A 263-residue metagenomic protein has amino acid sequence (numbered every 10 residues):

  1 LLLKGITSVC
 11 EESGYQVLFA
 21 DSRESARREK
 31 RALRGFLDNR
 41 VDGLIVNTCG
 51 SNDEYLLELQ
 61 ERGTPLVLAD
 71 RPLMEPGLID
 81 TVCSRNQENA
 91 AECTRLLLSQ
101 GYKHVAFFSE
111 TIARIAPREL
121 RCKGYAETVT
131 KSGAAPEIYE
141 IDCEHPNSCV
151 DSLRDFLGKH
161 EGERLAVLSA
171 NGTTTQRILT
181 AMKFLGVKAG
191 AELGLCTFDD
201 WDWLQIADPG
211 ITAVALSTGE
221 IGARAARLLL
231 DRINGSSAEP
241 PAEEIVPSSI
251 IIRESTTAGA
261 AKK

Functional and structural regions predicted by a protein language model:
L1-E12, N89-C93, A116-A135, R177 (+2 more regions): Short, solvent-exposed amphipathic alpha-helices that sit in or adjacent to ligand/effector-binding or catalytic
L1-G43, T111, C122-A126: Amphipathic helical "hinge" segments at domain boundaries
S13, L18, E24, V46-E92 (+2 more regions): Flexible loop/hinge segments that line or gate small-molecule binding clefts
V17-D38, I138-H160: Structural motif
V82-F107, K123-E127, N147-D155, T175 (+1 more regions): Hydrophobic alpha-helical segments within soluble ligand-binding/sensing domains
A91-S132, A238-T256: An alpha-beta-alpha
K103-V105, P136-E137, K188-L195: Short acidic capping loops at alpha-helix termini that bridge into adjacent secondary structure
R154-A166, A170-K263: Flexible loop/turn connectors
